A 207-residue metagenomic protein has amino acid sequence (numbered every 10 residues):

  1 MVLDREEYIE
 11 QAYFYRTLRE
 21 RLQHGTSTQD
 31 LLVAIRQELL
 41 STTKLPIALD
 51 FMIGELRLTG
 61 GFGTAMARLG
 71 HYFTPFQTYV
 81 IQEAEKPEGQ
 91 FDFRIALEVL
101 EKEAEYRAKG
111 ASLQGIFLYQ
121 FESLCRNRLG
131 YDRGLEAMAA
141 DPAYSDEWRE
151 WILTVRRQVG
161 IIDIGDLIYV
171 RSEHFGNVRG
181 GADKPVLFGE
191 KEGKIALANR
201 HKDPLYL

Functional and structural regions predicted by a protein language model:
M1-L207: Catalytic metal-binding core of the metallo-beta-lactamase
